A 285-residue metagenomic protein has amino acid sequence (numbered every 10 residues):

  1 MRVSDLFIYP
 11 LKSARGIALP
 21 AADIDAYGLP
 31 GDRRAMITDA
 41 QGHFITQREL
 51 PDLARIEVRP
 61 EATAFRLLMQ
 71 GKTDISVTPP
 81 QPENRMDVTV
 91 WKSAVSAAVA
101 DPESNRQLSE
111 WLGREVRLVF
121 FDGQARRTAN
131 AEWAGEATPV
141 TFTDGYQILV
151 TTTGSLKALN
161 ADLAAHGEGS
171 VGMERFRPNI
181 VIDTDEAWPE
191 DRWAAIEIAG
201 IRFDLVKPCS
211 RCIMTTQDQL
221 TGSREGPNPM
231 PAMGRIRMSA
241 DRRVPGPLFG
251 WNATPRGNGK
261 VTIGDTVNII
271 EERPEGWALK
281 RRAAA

Functional and structural regions predicted by a protein language model:
M1-A285: Metal-cofactor-dependent catalytic cores
